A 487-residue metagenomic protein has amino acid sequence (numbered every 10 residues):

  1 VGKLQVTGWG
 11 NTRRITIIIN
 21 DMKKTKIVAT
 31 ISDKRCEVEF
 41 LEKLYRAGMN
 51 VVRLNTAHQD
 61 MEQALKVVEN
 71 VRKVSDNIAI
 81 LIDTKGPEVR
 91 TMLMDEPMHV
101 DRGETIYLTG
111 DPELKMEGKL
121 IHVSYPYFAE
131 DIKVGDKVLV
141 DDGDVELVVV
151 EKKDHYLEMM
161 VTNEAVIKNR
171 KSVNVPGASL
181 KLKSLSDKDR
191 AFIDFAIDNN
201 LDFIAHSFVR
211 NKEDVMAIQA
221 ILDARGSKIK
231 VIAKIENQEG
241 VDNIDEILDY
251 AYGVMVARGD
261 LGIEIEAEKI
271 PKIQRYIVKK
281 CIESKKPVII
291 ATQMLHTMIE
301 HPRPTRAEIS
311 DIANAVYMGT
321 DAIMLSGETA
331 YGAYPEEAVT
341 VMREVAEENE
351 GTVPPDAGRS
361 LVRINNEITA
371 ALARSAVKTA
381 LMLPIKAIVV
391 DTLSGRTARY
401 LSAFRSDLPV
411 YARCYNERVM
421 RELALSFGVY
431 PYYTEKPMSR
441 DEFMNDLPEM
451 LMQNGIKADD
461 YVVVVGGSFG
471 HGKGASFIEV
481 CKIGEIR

Functional and structural regions predicted by a protein language model:
I19-R487: Non-catalytic helical/linker scaffolds that mediate oligomerization, partner binding, and domain coupling around large
